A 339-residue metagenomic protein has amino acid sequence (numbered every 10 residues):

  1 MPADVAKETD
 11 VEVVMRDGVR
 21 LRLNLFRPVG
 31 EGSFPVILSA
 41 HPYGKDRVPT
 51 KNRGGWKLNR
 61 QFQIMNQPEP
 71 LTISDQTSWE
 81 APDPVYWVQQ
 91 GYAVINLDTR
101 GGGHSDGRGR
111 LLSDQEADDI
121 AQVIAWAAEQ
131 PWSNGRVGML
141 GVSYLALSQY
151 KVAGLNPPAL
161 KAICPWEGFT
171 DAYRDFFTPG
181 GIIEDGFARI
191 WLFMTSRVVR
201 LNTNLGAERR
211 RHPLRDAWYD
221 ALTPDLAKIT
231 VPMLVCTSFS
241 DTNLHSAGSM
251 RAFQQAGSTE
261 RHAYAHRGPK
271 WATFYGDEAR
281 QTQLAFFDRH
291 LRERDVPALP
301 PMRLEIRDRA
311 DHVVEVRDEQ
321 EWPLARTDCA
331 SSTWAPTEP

Functional and structural regions predicted by a protein language model:
M1-L21, P158, R215, L222 (+3 more regions): Alpha/beta-hydrolase-fold serine-hydrolase catalytic core, especially in secreted/extracellular enzymes
D17-R27, V36: A short loop-to-beta-strand scaffold at the N-terminal edge of the catalytic core in hydrolase folds
S33-P42: Short beta-strand element of the alpha/beta-hydrolase
V36, D118, A125-R200, N204: Primarily recognizes the serine-hydrolase "nucleophile elbow" in alpha/beta-hydrolase and SGNH/GDSL folds
N66-W79, G186-D225, V231-P232, F239-S240: Mobile cap/lid helix-loop segments that gate and shape the active-site cleft of serine hydrolases
S78-W79, Q89, L111-P131: Alpha/beta-hydrolase active-site loop
P84, V88-G103: Conserved alpha/beta-hydrolase
N96, A127, G141, A146-Q149 (+6 more regions): Catalytic cores of eukaryotic secretory-pathway lumenal/extracellular enzymes that build and remodel glycoconjugates
